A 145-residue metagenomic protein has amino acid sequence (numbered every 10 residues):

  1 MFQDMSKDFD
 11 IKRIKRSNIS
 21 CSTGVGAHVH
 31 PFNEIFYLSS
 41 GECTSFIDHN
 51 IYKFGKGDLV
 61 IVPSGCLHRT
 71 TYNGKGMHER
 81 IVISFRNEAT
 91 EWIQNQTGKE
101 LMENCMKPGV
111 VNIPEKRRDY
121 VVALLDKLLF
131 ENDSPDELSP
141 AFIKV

Functional and structural regions predicted by a protein language model:
M1-L59, C66, G74, G98-L101: Generic protein-terminus/edge-of-domain signal
M1-R16, R69-S134: A hydrophobic/aromatic-rich effector-binding and dimerization subdomain of bacterial HTH-type transcriptional regulators
V29-F32, E115-R118, K144: Short, solvent-exposed loop/helix junctions and linker helices that flank or host conserved functional motifs
E34, R80-V82, F142: Broad gene-expression machinery/nucleic-acid interaction feature
V62-P63, F85: A conserved hydrophobic position in a structured secondary element of the catalytic/binding core that shapes
N132-V145: All-alpha amphipathic helical-bundle segments outside canonical DNA-binding/catalytic cores that form hydrophobic
